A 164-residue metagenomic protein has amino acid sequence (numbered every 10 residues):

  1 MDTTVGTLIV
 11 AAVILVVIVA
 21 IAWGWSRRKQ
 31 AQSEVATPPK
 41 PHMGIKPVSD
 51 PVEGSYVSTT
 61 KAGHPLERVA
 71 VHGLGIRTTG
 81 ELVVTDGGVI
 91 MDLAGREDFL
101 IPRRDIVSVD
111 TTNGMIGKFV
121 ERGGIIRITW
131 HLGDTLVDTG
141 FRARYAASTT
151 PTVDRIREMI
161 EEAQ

Functional and structural regions predicted by a protein language model:
M1-A11: Feature marks short, highly hydrophobic, charge-poor N-terminal signal-anchor/signal peptide-like helices that anchor
A11-I21: Core hydrophobic alpha-helical membrane-spanning segments
I21-L82: Anionic N-terminal interaction surfaces
R27, S108-Q164: Acidic, Ser/Thr- and proline-rich intrinsically disordered linker/docking segments of eukaryotic scaffolds
G63-P65, M91, E97-F99, G133-T139: Short, surface-exposed beta-strand/loop "edge" segments at domain boundaries and coil↔beta transitions
L74, G80-I116: Phosphoinositide-binding peripheral membrane targeting modules
I76-R77, V83-V84, R127, G133-D134: Short leucine-rich amphipathic alpha-helices used at interfaces
